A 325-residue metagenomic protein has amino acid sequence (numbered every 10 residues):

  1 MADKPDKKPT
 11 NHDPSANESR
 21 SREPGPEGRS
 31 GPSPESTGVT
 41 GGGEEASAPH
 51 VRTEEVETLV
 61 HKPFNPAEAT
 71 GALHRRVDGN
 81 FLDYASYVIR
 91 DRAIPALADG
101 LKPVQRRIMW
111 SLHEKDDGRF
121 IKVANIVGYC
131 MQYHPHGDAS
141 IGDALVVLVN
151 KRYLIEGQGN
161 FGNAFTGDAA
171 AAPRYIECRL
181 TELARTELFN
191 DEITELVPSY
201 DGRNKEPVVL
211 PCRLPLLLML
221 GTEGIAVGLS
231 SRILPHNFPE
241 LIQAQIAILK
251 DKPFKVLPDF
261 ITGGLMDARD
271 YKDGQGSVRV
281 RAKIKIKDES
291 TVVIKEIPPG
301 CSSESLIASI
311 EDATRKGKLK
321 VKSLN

Functional and structural regions predicted by a protein language model:
A2-S277: Catalytic phosphate-handling regions of large nucleic-acid enzymes and associated NTPases
S277-N325: Gly/Lys-enriched N-terminal cap/neck module of very large, oligomeric protein machines
